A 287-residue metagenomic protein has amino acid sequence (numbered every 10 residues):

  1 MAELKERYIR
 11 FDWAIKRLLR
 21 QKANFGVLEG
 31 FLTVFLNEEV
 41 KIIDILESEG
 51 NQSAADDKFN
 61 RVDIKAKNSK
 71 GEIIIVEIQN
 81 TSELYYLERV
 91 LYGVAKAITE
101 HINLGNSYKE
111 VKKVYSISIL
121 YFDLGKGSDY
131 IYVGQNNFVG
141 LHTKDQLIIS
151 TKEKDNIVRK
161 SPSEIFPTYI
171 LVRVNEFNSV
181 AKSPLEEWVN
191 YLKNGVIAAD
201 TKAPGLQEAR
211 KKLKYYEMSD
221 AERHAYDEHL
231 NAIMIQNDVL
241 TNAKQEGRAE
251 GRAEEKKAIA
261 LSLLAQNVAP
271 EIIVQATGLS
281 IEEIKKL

Functional and structural regions predicted by a protein language model:
M1-L287: Elongated, amphipathic alpha-helical interaction scaffolds
